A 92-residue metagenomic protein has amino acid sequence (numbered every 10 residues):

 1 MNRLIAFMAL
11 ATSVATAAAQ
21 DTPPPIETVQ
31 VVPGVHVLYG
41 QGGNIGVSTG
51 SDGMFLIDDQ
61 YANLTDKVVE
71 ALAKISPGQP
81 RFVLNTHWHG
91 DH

Functional and structural regions predicted by a protein language model:
I5-A15: Bacterial N-terminal signal peptides
A17-Q20: Boundary at the C-terminal end of the N-terminal hydrophobic targeting segment
E27-S76: Conserved beta-strand hairpin/beta-sheet module of binuclear metal-dependent hydrolase folds, prominently
L64, D91-H92: Short phosphate-engaging motifs
P80-D91: Metallo-beta-lactamase
